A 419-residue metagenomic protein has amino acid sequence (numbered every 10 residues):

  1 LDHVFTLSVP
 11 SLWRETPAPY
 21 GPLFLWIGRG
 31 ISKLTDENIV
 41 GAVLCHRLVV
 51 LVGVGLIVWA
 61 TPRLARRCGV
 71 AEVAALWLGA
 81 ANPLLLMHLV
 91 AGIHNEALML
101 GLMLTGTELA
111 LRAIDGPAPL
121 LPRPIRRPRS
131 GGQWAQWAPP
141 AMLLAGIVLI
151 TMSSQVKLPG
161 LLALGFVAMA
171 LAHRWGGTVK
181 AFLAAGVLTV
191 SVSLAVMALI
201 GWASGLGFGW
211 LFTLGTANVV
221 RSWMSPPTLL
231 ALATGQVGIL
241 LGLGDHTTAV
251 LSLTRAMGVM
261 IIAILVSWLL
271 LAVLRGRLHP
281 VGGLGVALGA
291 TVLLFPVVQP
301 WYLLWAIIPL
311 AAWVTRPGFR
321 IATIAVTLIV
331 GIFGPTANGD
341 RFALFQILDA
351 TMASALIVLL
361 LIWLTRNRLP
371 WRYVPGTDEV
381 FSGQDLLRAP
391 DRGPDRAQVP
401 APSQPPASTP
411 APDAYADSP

Functional and structural regions predicted by a protein language model:
G41-C68, L100-G101, T105, I264-L270: Transmembrane-helix motifs of polytopic, lipid-linked glycan transferases
L51, V58, R67, A198 (+2 more regions): Aromatic/glycine/proline-enriched transmembrane-helix motif characteristic of membrane-embedded glycan-assembly enzymes
A60, M99-G132, M142, L288: Specific aromatic-rich, kink-prone transmembrane helix
T61-N82, I114, L121-R123: Transmembrane-helix signature of polytopic, membrane-embedded enzymes that assemble or transfer cell-envelope glycans
L86-H88, P124-V167, V286-L293: Membrane-interface alpha helices of multi-pass inner-membrane proteins
G131, L162-V192: Perimembrane helix-loop-helix junctions
T178-S204, L328-I332: Hydrophobic alpha-helical membrane-interfacial segments at the cytosolic entry of transmembrane helices
W223, V314-D395, P400, D413-P419: Aromatic-enriched
